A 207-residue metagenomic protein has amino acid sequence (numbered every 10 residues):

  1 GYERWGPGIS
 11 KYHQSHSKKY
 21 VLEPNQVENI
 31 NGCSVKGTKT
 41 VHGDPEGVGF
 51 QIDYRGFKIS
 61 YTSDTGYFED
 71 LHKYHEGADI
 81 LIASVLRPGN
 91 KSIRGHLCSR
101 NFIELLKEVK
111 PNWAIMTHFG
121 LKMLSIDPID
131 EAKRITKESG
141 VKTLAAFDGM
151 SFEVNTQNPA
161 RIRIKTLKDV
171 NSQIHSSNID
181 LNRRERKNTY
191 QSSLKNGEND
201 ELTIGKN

Functional and structural regions predicted by a protein language model:
G1-Y61, G66-K73, I126-D180, T189-K206: Binuclear metal-dependent hydrolase catalytic cores
Y67-F152: Cap/insert and terminal regions of metallo-dependent hydrolase folds
R183-R184: Arg/Lys-rich low-complexity patches in intrinsically disordered regions that function as generic
